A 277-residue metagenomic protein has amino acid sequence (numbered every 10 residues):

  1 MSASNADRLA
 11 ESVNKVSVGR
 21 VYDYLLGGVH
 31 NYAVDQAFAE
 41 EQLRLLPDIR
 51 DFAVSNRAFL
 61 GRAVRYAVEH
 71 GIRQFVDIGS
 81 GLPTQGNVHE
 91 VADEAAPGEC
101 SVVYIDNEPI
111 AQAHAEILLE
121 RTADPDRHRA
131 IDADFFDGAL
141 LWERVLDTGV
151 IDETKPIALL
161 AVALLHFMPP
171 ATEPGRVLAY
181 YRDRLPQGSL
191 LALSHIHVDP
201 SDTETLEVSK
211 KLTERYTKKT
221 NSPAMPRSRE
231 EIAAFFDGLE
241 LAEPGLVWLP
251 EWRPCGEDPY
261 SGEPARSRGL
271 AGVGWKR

Functional and structural regions predicted by a protein language model:
M1-A133, D137-E153, R268: Rossmann-like AdoMet
Y22, E240-R253: Conserved S-adenosyl-L-methionine
R127, I157-A161, V177-L178, R184-I196: Conserved beta-strand signature within the Rossmann-like core of class I S-adenosyl-L-methionine
F135-F136, V145-G175, Y181: A short SAM/SAH-binding and catalytic strip from SAM-dependent methyltransferases
L164-F167, I196-P200: Short "lid" loop at the C-terminus of a central beta-strand within the Rossmann-like core of SAM-dependent
L206-S228: Conserved Class I S-adenosyl-L-methionine
S222-L246: Short alpha-helix
G245, W252-R277: Core SAM-dependent methyltransferase catalytic element
